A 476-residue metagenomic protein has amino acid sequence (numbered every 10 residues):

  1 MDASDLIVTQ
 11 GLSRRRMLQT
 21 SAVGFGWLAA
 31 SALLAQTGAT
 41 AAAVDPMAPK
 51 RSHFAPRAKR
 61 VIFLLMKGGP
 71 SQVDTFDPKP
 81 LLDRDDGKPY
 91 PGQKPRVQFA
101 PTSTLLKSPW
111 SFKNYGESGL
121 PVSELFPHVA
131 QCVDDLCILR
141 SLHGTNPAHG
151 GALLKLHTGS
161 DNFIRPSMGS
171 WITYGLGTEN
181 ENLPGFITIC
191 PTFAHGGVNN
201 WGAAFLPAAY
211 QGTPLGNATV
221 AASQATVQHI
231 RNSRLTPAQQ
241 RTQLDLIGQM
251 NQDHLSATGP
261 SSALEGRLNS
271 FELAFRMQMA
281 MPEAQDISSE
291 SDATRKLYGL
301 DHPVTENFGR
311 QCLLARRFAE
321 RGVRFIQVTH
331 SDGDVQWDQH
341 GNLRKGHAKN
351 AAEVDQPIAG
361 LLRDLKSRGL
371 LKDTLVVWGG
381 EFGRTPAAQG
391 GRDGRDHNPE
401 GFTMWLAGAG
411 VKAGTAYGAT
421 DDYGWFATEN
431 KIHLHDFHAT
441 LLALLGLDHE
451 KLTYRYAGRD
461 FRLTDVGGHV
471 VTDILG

Functional and structural regions predicted by a protein language model:
M1-G476: Ligand-binding pockets and gating/stacking loops
